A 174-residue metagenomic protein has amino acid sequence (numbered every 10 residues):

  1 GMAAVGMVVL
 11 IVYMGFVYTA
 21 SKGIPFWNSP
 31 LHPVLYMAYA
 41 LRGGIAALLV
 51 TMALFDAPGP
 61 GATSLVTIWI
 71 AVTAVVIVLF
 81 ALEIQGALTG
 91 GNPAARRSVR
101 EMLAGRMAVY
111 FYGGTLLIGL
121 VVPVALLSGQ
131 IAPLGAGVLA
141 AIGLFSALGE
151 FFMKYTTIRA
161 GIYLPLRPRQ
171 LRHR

Functional and structural regions predicted by a protein language model:
G1-F152: Long, contiguous internal "core" modules enriched in hydrophobic/ aromatic residues
P93-A108, T157-R174: Extramembrane terminal tails and long inter-domain/linker segments of multi-pass membrane proteins
